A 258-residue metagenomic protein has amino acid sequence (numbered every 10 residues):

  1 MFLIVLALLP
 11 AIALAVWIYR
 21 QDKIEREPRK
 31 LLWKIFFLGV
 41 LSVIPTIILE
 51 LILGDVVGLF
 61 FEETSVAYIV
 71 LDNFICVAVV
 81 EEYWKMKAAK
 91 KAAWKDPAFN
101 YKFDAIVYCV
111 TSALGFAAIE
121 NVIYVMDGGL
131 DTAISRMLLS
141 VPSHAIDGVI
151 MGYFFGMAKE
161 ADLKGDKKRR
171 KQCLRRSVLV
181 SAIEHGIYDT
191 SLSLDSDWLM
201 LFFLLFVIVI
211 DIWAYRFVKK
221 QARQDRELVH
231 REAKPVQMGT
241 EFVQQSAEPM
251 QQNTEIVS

Functional and structural regions predicted by a protein language model:
M1-S258: Hydrophobic alpha-helical segments at protein termini of multi-pass membrane proteins
